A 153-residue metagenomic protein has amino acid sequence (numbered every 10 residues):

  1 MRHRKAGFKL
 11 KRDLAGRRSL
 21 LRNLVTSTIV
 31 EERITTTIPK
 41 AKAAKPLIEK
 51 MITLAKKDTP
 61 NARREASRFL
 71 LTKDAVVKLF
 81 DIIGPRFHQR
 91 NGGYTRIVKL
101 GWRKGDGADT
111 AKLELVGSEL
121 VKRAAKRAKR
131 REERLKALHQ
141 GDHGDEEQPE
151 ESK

Functional and structural regions predicted by a protein language model:
M1-S19, N23-K153: Structured, basic alpha/beta domains of bacterial-type, RNA-associated proteins
